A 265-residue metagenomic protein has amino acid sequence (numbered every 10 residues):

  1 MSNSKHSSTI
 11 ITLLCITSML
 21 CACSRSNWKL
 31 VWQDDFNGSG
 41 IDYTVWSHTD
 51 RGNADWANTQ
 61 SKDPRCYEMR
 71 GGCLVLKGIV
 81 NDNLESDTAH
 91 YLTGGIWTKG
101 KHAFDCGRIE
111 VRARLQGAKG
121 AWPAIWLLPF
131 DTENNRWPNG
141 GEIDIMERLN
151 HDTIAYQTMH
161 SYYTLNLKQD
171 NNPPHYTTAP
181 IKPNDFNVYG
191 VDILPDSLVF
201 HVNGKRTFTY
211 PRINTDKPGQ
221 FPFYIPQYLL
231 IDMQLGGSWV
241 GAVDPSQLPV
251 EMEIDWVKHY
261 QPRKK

Functional and structural regions predicted by a protein language model:
M1-N27: Bacterial Sec-dependent N-terminal signal peptides
C23-K265: GH16 jelly-roll
